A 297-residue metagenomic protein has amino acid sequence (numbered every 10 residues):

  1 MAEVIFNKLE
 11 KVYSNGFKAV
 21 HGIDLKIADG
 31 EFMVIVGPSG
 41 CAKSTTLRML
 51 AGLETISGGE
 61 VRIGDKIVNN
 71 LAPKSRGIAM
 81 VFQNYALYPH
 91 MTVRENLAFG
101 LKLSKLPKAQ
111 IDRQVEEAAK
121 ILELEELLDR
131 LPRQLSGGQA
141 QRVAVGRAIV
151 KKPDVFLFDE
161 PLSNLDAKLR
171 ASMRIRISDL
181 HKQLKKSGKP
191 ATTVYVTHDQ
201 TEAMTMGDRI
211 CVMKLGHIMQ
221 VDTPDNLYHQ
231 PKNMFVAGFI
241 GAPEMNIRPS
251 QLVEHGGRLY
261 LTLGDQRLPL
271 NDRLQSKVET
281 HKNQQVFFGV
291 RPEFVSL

Functional and structural regions predicted by a protein language model:
V36-P38: The feature captures the beta-strand-to-loop junction immediately N-terminal to the Walker
A51: Helix-to-loop junction immediately C-terminal to a conserved catalytic motif
S57-E60, Q110, L215, P249: Conserved coupling/switch loops of ABC nucleotide-binding domains, chiefly the family-specific signature
G59-I67: Conserved ABC transporter NBD signature motif
G77, L87-F235: ABC ATPase nucleotide-binding domains
Y260, G264-L297: Glycine/charge-rich catalytic "coupling/switch" loops of P-loop NTPases
